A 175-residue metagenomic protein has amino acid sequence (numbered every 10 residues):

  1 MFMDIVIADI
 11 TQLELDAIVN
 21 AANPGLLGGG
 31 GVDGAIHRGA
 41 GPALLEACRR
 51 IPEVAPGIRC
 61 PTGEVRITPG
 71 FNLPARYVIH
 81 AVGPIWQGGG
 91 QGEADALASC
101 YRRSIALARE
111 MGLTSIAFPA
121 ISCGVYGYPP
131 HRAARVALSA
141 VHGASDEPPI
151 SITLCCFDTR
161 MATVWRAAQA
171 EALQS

Functional and structural regions predicted by a protein language model:
M1-S175: Macrodomain-like recognition of ADP-ribose-binding/processing modules
